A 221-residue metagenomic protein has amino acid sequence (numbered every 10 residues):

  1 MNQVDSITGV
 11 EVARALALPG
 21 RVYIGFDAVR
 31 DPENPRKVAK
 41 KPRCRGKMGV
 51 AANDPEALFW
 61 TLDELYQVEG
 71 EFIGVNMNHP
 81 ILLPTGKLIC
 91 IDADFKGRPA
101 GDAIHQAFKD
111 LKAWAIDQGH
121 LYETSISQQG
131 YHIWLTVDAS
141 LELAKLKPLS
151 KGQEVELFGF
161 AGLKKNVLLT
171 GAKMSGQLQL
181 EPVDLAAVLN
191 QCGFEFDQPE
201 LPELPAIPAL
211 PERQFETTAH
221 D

Functional and structural regions predicted by a protein language model:
M1-L82: DNA replication initiation on ssDNA origins
V10, L18-R21, A113, H120 (+1 more regions): Short aromatic/hydrophobic-glycine micro-motifs
D27, I126-Q128, L135-V137: Glycine-rich, histidine-containing beta strand-loop boundary motifs that form or position
A51, P55, H79-H105, L135-D221: DNA replication initiation modules
P55-E69, D110-I116, A144-S150: Short, solvent-exposed secondary-structure boundary motifs
E71-F72, T85-L88, Q129-H132: Short, surface-exposed beta-edge/turn micro-motifs
V75-H79, L121-Q128, G159: Short beta-strand
D102-Y131: Active-site-adjacent substructure of cysteine-protease-like catalytic cores
